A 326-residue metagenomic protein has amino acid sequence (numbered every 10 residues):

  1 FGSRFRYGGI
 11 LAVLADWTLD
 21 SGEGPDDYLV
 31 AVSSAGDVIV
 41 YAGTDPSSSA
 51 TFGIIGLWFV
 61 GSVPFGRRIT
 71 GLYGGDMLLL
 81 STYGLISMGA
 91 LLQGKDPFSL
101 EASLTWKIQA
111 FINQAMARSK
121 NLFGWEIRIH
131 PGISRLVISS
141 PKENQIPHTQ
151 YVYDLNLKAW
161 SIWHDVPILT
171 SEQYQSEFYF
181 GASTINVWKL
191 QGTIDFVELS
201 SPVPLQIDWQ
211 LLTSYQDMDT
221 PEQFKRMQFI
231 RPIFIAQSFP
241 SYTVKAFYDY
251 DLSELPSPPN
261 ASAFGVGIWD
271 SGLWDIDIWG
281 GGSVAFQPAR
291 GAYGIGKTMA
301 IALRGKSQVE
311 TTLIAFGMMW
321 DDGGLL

Functional and structural regions predicted by a protein language model:
F1, P46-I55, G94-D96, K158-A159 (+1 more regions): Beta-strand initiation motifs
F1-A12, T18-G24: Solenoidal tandem-repeat scaffolds enriched in leucines and small polar residues
G2-G8, F52-I69: Conserved, well-structured core segments that form the ligand-binding/active-site neighborhood of functional domains
V13-W17, D37, G66, Y73: Short, hydrophobic/aromatic alpha-helical segments in well-folded domains
D26-L29: Structural hallmark of WD40 beta-propellers
V32-F59: Surface-exposed extracellular loop regions of Gram-negative outer-membrane beta-barrel proteins
V60-D76, S81-L326: Beta-sheet repeat architectures centered on beta-propellers
